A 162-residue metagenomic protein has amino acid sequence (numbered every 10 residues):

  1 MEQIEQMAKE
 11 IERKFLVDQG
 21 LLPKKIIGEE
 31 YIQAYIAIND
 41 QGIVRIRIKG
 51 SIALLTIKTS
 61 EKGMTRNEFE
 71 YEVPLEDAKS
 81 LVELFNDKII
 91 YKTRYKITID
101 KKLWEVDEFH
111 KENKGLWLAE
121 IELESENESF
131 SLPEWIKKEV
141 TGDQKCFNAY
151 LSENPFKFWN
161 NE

Functional and structural regions predicted by a protein language model:
M1-E162: Phosphate-end processing signature that detects enzymes handling 5′-triphosphorylated RNA and polyphosphate
